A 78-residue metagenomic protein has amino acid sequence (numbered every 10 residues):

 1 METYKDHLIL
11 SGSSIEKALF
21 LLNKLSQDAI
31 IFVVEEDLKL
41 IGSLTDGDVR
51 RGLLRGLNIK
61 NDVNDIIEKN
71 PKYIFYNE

Functional and structural regions predicted by a protein language model:
M1-E78: Tandem CBS (Cystathionine beta-synthase) repeat/Bateman regulatory domains
